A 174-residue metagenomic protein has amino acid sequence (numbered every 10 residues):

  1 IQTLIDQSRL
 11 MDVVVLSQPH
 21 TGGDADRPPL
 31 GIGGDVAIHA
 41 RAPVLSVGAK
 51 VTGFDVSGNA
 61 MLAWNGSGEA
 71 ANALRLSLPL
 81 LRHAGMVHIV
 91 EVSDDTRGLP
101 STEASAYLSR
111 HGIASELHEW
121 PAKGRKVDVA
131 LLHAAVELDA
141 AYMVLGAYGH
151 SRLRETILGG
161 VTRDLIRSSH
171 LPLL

Functional and structural regions predicted by a protein language model:
I1-V14, H111-M143, A147-T156, R163 (+1 more regions): Structural beta-alpha unit
D6, D35, P79, E103-A106 (+2 more regions): Alpha-helical scaffolding segments of alpha/beta enzyme cores, especially the outer helices of TIM-barrel or partial
D6-E91, S168-L174: Intrinsically disordered or low-complexity boundary/linker segments at protein termini and domain junctions
P28-I32, T102, L132, I157-T162: Charged helix-capping and loop-helix junction motifs
G66-H118, A122, V129: Redox- and metal-dependent alpha/beta enzyme cores, enriched for Fe-S-associated oxidoreductases and cofactor-handling
